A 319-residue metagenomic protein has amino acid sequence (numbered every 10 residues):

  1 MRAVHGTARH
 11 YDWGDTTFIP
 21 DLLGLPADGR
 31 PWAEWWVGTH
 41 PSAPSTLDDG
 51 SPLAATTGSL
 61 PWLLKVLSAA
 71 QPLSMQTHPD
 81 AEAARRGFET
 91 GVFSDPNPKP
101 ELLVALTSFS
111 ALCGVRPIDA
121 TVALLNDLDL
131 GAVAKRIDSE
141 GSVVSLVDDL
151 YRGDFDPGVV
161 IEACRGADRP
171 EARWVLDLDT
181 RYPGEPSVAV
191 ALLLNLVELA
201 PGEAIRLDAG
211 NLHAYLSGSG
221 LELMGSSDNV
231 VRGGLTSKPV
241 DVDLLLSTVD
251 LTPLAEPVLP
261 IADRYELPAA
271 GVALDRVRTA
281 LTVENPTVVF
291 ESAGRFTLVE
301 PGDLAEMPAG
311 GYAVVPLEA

Functional and structural regions predicted by a protein language model:
M1-A167, S237-A255, L274: Transition-metal
V37-S42, V66-A69, P100-F109, R181 (+3 more regions): Short, conserved beta-strand element in jelly-roll/cupin
L47-T57, V115, G184-A200, V283-L304: A short beta-strand-loop-beta hairpin characteristic of the jelly-roll/cupin
P72-D80, L199-S217, F290-E318: Conserved metal-binding segment of the jelly-roll/cupin
L73-Q76, P100-A111, S217-P239, V272 (+1 more regions): A short hydrophobic beta-strand segment most commonly corresponding to one strand of the jelly-roll/cupin
S139-V242: Contiguous mid-protein beta-loop-alpha structural module that forms a pocket-lining wall or clamp of enzyme active
S219-R276: C-terminal amphipathic alpha-helical segment
E256-P286, S292-T297, D303, G311 (+1 more regions): Eukaryotic, compositionally biased intrinsically disordered regions
